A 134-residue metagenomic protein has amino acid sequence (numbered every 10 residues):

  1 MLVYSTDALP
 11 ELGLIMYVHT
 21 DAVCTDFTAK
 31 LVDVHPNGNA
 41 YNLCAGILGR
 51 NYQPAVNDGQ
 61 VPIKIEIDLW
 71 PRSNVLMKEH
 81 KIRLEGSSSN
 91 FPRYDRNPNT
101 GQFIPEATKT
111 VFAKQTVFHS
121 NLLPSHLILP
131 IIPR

Functional and structural regions predicted by a protein language model:
M1-R134: Glycine/threonine-rich phosphate-binding loop and adjacent beta-strand/alpha-helix elements that clamp
